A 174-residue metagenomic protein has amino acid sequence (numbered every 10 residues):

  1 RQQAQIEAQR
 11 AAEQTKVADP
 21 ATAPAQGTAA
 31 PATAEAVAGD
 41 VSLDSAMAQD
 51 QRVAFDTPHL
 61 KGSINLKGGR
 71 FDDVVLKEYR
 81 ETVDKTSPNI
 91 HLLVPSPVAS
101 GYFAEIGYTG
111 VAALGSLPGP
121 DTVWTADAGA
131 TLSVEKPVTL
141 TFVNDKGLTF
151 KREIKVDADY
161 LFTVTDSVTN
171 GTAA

Functional and structural regions predicted by a protein language model:
R1-A174: Membrane-protein biogenesis/insertion across secretory and organellar systems
